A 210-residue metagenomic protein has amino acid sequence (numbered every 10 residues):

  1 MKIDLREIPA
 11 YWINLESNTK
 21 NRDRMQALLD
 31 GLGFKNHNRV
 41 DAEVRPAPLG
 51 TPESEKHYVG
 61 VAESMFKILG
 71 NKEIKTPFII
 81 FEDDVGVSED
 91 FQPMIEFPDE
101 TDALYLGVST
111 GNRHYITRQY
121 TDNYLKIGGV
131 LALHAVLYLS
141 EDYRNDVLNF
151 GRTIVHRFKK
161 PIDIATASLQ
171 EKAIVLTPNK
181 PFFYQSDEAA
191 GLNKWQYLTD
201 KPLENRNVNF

Functional and structural regions predicted by a protein language model:
M1-F81, V85-F210: An acidic/histidine-cluster motif and surrounding catalytic segment that typifies divalent-metal-assisted enzyme active
